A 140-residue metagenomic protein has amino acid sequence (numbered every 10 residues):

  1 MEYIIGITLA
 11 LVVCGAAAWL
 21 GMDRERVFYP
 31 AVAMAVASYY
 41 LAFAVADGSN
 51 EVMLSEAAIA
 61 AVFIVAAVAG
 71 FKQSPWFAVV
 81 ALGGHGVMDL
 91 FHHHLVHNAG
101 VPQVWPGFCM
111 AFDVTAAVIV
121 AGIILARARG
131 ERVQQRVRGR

Functional and structural regions predicted by a protein language model:
M1-A10, N50-A58, G107: Structural signature of hydrophobic alpha-helical transmembrane segments
G6-M22: N-terminal signal-anchor/start-transfer transmembrane helix
L11-G15, V36-L41, A58-A66: Hydrophobic, membrane-inserted alpha-helices
G15-A18, V68-W76, A111-Q135: Membrane-water interface at the C-terminal end of transmembrane alpha helices
A18-R26, V45-S49: Short, hydrophobic transmembrane alpha-helix segments
R26-A35, L54-I59, A78-G84: Cytoplasmic-side transmembrane-helix entry/capping segments in multi-pass membrane proteins
M34-V45, F63, G86-H94: Small-residue-rich segments of transmembrane alpha-helices in multi-pass membrane proteins, especially helix faces
K72-V79, M88-W105: Membrane-helix boundary connector in multi-pass membrane proteins
